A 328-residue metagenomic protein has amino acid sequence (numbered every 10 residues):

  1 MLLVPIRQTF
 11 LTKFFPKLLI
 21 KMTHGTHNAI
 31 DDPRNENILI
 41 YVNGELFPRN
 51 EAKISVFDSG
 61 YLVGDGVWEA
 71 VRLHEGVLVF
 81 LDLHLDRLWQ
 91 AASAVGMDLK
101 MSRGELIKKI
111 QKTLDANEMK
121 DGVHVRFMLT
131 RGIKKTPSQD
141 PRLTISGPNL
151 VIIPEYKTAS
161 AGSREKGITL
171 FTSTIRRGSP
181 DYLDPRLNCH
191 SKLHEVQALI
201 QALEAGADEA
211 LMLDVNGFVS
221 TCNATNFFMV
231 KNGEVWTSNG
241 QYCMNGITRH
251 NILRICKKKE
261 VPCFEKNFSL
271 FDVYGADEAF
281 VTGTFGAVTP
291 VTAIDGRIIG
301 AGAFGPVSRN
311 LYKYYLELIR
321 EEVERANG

Functional and structural regions predicted by a protein language model:
F10, F14-L211, V215-F218, M244 (+1 more regions): Conserved alpha/beta cores of soluble small-molecule-handling proteins
L211, F218-G240, N245: Glycine- and Gly-Pro-enriched alpha-helical subdomains that act as flexible, kink-prone "lid/hinge" or packing modules
T248-R249: Secondary-structure junction motif
